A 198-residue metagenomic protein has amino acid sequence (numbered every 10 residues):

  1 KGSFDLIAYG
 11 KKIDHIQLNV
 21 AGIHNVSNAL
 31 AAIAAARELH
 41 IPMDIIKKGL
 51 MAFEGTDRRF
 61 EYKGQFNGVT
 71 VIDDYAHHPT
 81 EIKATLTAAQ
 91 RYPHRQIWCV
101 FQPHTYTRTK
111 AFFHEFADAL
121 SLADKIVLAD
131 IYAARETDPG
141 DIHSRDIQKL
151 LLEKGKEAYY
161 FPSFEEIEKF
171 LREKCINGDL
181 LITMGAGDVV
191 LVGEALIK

Functional and structural regions predicted by a protein language model:
K1-S3: A short, compositionally biased
A8-K125: Nucleotide phosphate-binding/pyrophosphate-handling subdomain across enzymes that bind or process nucleotide phosphates
V71-D73, A158-Y160, I182-T183: Short catalytic-loop micro-motif centered on adjacent basic/acidic residues
A84, A111-F113, P139-G140, R172 (+1 more regions): Short amphipathic alpha-helical segments
P103-Y106, I131-A134, A186-V189: Short glycine-rich anion-binding loops that position phosphate/pyrophosphate groups of nucleotides and phosphorylated
A117-N177: C-terminal helical cap/extension that packs against the catalytic core of soluble nucleotide-cofactor enzymes
E166-I197: A glycine-rich beta-strand to alpha-helix segment that forms a phosphate/ribose-binding loop at ligand/cofactor sites
